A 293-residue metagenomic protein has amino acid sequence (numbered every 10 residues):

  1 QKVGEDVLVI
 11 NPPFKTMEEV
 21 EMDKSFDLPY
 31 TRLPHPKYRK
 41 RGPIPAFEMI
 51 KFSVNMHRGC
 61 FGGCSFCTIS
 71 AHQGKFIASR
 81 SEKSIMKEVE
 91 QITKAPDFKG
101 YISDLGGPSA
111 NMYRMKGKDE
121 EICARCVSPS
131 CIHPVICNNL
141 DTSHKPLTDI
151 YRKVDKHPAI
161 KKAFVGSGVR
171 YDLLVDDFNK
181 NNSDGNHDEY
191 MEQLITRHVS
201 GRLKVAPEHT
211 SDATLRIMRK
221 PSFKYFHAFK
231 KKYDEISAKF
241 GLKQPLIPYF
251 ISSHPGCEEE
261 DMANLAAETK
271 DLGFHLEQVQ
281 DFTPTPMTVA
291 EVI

Functional and structural regions predicted by a protein language model:
Q1-F14, E18, E260, L272-L276 (+1 more regions): C-terminal accessory regions of radical SAM enzymes
Q1-I50: Flexible, acidic/Gly-rich N-terminal and inter-domain linker regions that tether and position cofactor-handling modules
D6-L8, R39, M49-N55, S65-F76 (+3 more regions): Glycine- and acidic
S25, C60, C64, I85 (+2 more regions): Conserved, mostly hydrophobic/aromatic
R39-T68, M86, Y101, T283: N-terminal pre-triad scaffold of radical SAM enzymes
S53-S65, F76-S84, E88, I92 (+3 more regions): Cysteine-centered iron-sulfur cluster-binding motifs in ferredoxin-type domains/subunits of redox enzymes
Q91-I247, I251-P255: Conserved SAM/AdoMet-binding glycine-rich loop
H254-K270: Catalytic cores of alpha/beta
